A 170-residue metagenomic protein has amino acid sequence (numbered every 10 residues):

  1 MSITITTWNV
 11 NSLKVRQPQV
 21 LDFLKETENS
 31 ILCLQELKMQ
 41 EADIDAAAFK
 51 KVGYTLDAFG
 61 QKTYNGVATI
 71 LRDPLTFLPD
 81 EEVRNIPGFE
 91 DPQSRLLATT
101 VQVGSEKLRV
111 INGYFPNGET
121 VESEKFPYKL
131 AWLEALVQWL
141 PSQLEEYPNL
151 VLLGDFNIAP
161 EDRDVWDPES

Functional and structural regions predicted by a protein language model:
M1-Y54, Y64-V67, P160: N-terminal, active-site-proximal structural segment of metallo-dependent hydrolase catalytic domains
S2-S12, K107-E122, L153: Active-site-proximal beta-strand elements of phosphoester/diester hydrolases
S12-R16, D91-Q93, Y128-L136: Soluble or luminal CAZymes and related metallo-dependent hydrolases
D22-L24, R95-S105, A135-P148: Short amphipathic alpha-helices and their capping/turn segments at secondary-structure boundaries
L32-Q35, A58, L152-G154: Active-site neighborhood of phospho(di)ester-bond hydrolases with catalytic His/Asp-centered motifs
L37-K38, I44-T120: Structured beta-strand-rich core segments of catalytic domains in phosphoester-bond hydrolases
V52, W132-S170: Metal-dependent phosphoesterases centered on the DNase I-like endonuclease/exonuclease/phosphatase
S123-P127, D167-S170: Short glycine-enriched, charge-decorated loop/helix-capping segments at active-site entrances that position
